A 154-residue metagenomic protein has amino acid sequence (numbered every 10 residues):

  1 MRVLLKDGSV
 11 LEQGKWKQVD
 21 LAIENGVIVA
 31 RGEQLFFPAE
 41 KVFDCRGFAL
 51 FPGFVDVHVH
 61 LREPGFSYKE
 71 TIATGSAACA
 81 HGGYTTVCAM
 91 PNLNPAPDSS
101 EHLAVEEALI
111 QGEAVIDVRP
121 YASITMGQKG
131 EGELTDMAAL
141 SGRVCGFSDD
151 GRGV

Functional and structural regions predicted by a protein language model:
M1, P38-E40, R46, L50 (+3 more regions): Short coil/turn connectors at secondary-structure junctions
M1-G53: Histidine-rich, glycine-flanked metal-binding segment
G8, G26, G47, H58 (+4 more regions): Divalent metal-coordination and catalytic microenvironments
V27, V59-L61, R152: Short, glycine/acidic-enriched loop or turn micro-motifs at the edges of active sites
D44, A89, D149: Redox-cofactor binding/interface segments in oxidoreductases and associated redox assembly factors
F48-E113: Metal-associated gating/positioning segment near the N- to mid-region
L93-A104, L109-V154: Histidine/acidic-residue-rich, glycine-tolerant segments that coordinate divalent metal ions
